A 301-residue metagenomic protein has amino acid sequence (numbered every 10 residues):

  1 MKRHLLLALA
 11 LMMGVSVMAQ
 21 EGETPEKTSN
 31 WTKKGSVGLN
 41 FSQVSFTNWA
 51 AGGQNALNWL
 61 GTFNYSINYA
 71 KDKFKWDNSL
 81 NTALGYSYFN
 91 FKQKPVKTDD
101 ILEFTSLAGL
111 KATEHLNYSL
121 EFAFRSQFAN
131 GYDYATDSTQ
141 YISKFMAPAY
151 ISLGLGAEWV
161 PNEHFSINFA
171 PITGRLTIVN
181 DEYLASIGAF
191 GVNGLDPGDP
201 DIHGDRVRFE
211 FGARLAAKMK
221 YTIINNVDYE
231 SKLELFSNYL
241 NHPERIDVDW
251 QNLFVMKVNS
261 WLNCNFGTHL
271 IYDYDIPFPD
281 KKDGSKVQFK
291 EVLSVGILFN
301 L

Functional and structural regions predicted by a protein language model:
K27-Q43, F74-W76: Transmembrane beta-strand segments of Gram-negative outer membrane beta-barrel proteins
G35-L39, N78, L120-F122, L155 (+3 more regions): Membrane-embedded beta-strand positions of outer-membrane beta-barrel proteins
L39-S45, K71-K73, T82-Y88, F124-N130 (+4 more regions): Transmembrane beta-strands of outer-membrane beta-barrel pores
T47-G53, Y88-K94, D137-S143, P197-D205 (+2 more regions): Extracellular loop and loop/strand-boundary signature of outer-membrane beta-barrel proteins
F63-Y65, F104-S106, L155, L215-A217 (+2 more regions): Membrane-embedded beta-strands of outer-membrane beta-barrel proteins, especially the hydrophobic/small aromatic
A70-D72, G109-H115, N162-H164, K220-N226 (+1 more regions): Outer-membrane beta-barrel channels and translocator barrels
V96-E210: Outer-membrane pore/translocation modules
Q288-L301: Outer-membrane beta-barrel "beta-signal"
